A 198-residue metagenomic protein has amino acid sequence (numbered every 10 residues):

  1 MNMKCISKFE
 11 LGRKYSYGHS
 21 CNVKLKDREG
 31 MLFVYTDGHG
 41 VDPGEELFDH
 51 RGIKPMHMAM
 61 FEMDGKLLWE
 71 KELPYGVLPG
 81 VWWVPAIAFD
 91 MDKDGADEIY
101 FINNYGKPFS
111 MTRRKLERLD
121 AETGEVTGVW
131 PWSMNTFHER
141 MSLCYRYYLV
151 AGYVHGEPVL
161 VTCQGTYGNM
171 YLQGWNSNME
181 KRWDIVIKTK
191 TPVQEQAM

Functional and structural regions predicted by a protein language model:
M1-M198: Beta-propeller-forming repeat regions
